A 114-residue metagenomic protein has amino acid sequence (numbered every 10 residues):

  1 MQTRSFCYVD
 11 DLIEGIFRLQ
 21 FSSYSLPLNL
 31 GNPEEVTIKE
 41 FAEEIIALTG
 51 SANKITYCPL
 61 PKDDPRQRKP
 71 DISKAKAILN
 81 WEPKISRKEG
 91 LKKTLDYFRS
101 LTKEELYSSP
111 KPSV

Functional and structural regions predicted by a protein language model:
M1-V114: C-terminal substrate-binding subdomain of Rossmann-fold SDR/epimerase-dehydratase oxidoreductases
